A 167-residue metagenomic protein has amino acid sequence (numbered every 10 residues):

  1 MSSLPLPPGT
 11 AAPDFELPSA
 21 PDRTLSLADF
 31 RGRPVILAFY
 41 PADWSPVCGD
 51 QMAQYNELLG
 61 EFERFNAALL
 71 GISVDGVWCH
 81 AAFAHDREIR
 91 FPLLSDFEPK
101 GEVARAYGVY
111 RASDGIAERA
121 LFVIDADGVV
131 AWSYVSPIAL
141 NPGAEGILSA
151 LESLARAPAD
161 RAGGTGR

Functional and structural regions predicted by a protein language model:
M1-R167: Chalcogenol-based redox active-site neighborhoods
